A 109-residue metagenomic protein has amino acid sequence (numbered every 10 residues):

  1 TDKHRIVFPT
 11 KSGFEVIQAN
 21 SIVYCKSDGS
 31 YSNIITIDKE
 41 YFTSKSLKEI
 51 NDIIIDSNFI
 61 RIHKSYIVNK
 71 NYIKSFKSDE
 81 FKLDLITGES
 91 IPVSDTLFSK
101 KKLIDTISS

Functional and structural regions predicted by a protein language model:
T1-S109: Basic, polyanion-interacting recognition surfaces, primarily in bacterial LytTR/OmpR-type DNA-binding effector domains
